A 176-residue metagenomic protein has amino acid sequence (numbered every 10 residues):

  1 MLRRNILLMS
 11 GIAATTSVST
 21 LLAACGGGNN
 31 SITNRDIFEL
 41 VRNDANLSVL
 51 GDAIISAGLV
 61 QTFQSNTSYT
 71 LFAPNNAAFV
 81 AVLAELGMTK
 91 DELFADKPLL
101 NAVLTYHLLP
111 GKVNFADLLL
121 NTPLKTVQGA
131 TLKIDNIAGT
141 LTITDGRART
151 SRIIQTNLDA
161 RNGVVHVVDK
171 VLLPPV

Functional and structural regions predicted by a protein language model:
L2-A13, V18-V176: Mature, structured domains of secreted/extracytosolic soluble proteins
